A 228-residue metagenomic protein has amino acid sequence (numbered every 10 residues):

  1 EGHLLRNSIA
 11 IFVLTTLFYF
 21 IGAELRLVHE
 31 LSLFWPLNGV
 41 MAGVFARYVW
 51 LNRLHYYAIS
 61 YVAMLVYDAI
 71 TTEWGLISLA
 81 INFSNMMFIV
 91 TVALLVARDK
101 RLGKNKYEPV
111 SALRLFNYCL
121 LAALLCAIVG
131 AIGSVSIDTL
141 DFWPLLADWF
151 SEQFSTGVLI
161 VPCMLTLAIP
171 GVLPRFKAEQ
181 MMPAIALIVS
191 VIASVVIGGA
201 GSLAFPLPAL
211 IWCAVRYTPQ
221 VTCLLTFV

Functional and structural regions predicted by a protein language model:
E1-L33, L37-L140, I160-V228: Short helix-perturbing small/polar motifs within transmembrane alpha-helices
W143-T156: Short aromatic-rich membrane-water interface segments that cap or initiate transmembrane helices in multi-pass membrane
